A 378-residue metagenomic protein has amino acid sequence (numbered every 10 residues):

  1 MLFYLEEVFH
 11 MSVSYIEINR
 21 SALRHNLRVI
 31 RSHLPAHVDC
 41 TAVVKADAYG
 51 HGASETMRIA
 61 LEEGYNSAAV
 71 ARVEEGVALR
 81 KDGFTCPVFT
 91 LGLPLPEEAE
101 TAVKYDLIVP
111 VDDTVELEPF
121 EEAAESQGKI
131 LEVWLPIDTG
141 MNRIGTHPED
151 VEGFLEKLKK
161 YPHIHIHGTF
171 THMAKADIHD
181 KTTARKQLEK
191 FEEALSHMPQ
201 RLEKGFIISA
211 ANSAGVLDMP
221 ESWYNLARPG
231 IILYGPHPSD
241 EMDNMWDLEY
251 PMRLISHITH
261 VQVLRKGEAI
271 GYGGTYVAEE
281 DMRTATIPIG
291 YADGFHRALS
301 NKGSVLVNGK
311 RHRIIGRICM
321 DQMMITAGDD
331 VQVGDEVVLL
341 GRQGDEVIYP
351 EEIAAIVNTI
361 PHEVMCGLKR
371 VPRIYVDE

Functional and structural regions predicted by a protein language model:
L2-L5, F9-R20, R24, E75 (+4 more regions): Active-site anion/phosphate-binding pocket segments in diverse small-molecule metabolic enzymes
S14-E17, R24, V38-S209: Active-site-proximal beta-alpha core segment in soluble small-molecule metabolic enzymes
R28, E156, H362: Active-site phosphate/pyrophosphate- and oxyanion-stabilizing loops and adjacent acidic/basic residues in soluble
H33: Conserved PLP-enzyme active-site core in the AAT-like
